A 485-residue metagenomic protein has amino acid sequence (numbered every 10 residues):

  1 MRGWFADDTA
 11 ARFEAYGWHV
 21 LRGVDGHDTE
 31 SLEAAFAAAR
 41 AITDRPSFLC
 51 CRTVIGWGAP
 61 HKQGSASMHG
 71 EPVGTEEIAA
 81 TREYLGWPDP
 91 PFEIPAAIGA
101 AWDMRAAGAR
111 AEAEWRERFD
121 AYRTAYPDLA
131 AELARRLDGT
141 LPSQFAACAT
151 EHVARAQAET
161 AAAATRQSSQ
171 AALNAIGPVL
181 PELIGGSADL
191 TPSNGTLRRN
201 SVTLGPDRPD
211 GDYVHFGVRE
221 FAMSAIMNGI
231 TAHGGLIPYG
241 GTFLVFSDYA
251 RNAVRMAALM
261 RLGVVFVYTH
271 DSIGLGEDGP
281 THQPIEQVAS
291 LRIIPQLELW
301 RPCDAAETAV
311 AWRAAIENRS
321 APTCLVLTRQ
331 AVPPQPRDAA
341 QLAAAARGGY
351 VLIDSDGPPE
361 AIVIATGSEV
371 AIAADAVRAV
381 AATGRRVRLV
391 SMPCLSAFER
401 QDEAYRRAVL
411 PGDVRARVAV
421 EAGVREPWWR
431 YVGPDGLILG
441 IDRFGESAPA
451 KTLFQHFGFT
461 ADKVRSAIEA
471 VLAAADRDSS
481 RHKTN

Functional and structural regions predicted by a protein language model:
M1-A96, G274-P280, E317-N485: Thiamine diphosphate
W4-D7, R22, A100, R105-V326 (+3 more regions): Thiamine diphosphate
